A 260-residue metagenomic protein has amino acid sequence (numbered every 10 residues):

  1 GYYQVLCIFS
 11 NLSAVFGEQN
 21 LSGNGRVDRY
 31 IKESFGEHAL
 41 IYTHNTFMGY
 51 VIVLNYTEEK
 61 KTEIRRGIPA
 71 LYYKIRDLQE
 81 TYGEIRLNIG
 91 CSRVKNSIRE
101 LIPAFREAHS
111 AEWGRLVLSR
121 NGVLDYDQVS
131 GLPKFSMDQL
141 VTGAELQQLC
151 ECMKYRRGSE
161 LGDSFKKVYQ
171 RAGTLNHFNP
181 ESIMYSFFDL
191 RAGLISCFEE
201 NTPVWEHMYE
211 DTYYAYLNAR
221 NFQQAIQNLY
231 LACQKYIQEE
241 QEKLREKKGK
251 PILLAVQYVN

Functional and structural regions predicted by a protein language model:
Y2-Q4, S10-Q19, G23, K32-N260: Cytosolic nucleotide-utilizing catalytic cores of signal-transduction proteins
